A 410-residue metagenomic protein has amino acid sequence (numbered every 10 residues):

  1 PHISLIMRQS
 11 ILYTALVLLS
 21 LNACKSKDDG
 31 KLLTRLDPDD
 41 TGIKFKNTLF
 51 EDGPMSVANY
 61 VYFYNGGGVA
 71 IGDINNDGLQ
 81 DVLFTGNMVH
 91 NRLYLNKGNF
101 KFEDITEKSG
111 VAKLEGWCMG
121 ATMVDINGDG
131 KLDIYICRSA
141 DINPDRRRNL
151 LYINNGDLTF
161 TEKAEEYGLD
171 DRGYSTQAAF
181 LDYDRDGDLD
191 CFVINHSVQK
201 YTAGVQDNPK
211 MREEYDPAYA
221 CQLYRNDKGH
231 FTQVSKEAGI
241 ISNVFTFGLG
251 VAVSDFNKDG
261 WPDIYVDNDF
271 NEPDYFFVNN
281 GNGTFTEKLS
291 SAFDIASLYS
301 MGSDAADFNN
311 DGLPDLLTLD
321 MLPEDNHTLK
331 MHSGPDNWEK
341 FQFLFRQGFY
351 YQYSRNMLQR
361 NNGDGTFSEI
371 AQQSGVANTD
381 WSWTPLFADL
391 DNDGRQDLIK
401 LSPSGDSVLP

Functional and structural regions predicted by a protein language model:
P1-G30: Bacterial Sec-dependent N-terminal signal peptides
M7, C24-P410: Acidic, glycine/proline-rich Ca2+-coordinating loop motifs
